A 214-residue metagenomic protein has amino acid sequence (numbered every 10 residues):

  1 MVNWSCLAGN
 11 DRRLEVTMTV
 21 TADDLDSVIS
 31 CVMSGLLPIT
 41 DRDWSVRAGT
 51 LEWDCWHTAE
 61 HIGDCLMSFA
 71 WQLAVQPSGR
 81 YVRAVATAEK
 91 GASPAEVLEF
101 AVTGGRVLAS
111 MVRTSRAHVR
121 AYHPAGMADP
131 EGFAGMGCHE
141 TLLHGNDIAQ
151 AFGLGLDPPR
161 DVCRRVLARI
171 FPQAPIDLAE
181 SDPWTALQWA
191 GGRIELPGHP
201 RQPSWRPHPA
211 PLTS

Functional and structural regions predicted by a protein language model:
V2-C6, L14-C31, P38-L51, M67-V85 (+3 more regions): Structured surface interface patches that mediate subunit assembly and partner/cofactor docking
T58: Extended, alpha-helix-rich binding/interface surfaces that flank or overlap catalytic cores and mediate recognition
H61-I62: Glycine-rich loop at the start of a catalytic domain that most often binds anionic cofactors/ligands
